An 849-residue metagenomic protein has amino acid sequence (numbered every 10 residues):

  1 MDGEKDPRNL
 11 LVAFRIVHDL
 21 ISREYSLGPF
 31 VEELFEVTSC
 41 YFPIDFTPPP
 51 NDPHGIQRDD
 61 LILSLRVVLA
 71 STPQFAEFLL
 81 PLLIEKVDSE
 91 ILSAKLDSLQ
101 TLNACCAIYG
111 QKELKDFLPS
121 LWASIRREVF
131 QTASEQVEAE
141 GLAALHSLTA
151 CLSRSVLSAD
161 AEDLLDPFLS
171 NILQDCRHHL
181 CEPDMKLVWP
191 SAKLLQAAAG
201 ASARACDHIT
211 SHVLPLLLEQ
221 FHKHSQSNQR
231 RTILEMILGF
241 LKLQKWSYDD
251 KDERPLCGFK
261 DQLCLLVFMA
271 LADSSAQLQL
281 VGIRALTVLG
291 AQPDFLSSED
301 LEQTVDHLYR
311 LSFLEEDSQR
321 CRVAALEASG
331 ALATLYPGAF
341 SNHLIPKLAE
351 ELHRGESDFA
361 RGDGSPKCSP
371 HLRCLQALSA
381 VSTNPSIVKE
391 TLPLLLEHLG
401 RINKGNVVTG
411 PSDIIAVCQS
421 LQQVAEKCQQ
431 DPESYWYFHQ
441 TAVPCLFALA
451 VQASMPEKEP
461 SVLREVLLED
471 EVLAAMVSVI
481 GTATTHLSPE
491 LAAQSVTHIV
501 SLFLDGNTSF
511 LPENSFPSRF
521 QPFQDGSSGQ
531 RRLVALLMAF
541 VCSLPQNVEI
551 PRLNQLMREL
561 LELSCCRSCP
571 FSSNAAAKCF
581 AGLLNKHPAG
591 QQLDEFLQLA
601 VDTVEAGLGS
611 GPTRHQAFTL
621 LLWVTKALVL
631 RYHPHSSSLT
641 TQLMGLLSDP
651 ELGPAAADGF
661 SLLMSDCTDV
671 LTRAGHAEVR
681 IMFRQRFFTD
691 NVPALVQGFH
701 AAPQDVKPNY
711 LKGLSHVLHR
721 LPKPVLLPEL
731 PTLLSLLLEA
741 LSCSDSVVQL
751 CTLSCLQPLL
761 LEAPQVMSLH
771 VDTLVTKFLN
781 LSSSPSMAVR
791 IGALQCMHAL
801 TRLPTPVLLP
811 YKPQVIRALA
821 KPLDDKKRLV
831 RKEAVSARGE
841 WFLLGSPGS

Functional and structural regions predicted by a protein language model:
M1-K5, N9-I16, S22-S39, D52-L83 (+33 more regions): Structural marker for long, regular alpha helices in very large eukaryotic proteins
I44-P48, A674: Alpha-helical repeat/alpha-solenoid scaffolds of the HEAT/ARM/MIF4G superfamily and closely related elongated all-alpha
